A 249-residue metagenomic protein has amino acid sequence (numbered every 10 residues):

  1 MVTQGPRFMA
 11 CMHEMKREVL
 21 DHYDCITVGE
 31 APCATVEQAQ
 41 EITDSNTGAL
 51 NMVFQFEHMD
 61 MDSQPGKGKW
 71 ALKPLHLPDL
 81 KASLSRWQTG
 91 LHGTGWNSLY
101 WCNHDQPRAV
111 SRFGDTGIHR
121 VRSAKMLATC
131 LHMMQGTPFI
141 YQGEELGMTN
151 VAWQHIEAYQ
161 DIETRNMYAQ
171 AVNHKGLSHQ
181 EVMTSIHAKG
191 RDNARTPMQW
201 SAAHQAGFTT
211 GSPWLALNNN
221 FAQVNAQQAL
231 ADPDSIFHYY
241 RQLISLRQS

Functional and structural regions predicted by a protein language model:
M1-S249: Active-site and adjacent substrate-binding regions of carbohydrate-active enzymes
